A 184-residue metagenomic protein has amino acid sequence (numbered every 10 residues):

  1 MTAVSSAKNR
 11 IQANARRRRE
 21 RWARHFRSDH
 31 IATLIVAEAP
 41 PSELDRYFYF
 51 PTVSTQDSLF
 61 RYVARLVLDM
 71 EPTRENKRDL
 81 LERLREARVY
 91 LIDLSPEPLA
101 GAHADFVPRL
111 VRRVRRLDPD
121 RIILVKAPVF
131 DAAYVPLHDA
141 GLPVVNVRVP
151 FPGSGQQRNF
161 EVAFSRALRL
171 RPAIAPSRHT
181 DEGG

Functional and structural regions predicted by a protein language model:
M1-V4, P119, S177-G184: Polar low-complexity intrinsically disordered regions
T2-S154: A polyanion-binding, active-site-adjacent surface
F48-F50, E161, T180: Compositionally biased, intrinsically disordered low-complexity regions enriched in proline and serine
G153-A163: Short, charged, surface-exposed secondary-structure boundary motifs
A163-G184: A polyampholytic, Gly/Pro-enriched intrinsically disordered region
